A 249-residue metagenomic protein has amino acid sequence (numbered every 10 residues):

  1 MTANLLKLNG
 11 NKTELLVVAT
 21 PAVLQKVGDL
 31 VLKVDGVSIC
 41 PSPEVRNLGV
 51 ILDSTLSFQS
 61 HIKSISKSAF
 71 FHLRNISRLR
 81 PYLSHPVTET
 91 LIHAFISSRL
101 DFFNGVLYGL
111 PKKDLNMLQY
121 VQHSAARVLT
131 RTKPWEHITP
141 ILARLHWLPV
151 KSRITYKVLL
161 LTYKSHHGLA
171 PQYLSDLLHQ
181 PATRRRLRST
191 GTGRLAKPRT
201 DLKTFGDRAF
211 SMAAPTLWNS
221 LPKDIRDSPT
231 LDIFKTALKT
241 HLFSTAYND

Functional and structural regions predicted by a protein language model:
M1-D249: Hydrophobic/basic alpha-helical segments
